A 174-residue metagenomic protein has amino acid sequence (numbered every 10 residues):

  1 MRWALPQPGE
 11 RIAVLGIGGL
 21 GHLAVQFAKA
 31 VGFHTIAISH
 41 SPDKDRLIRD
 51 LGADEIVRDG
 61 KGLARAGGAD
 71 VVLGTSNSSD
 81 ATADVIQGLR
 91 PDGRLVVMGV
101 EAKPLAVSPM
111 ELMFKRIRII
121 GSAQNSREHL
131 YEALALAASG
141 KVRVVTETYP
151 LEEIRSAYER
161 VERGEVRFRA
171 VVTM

Functional and structural regions predicted by a protein language model:
R2-Q7: Glycine-rich helix-loop-beta junction characteristic of Rossmann-like nucleotide cofactor-binding loops
P8-I17, K29-D84: Adenosine-nucleotide cofactor-binding segment
L20: Hydrophobic/small residue at the entry helix of a nucleotide-binding pocket
A24-F27: Hydrophobic residues within alpha-helices that form the first helical element adjacent to the glycine-rich loop
A30, A83, R127-M174: C-terminal hydrophobic helical "lid"/dimerization subdomain of Rossmann-like NAD(P)H-dependent oxidoreductases
S39-H40, G60-K61, S76-N77, V100 (+2 more regions): Short beta->alpha linker loops
L89-P91: Helix-to-beta-strand junctions that scaffold the AdoMet/dcAdoMet cofactor pocket in Class I SAM-dependent enzymes
R94-V96, A106-E147: Rossmann-fold dehydrogenase core element
